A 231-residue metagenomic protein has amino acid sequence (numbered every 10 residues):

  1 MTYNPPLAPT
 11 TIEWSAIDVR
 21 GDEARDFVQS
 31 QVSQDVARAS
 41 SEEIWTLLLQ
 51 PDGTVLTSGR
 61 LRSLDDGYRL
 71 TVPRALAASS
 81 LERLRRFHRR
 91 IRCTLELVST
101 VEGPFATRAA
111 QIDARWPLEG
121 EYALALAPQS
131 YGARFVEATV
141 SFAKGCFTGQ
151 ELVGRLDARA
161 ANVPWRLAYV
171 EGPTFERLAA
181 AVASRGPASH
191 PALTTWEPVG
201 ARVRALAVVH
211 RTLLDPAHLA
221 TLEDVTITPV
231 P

Functional and structural regions predicted by a protein language model:
M1-S58: Acidic, proline/glycine-enriched N-terminal capping motif
P5-D18, T57-L118, F147: Acidic, low-complexity central loop/insert segments
V19-G21, V72-R74, E102, V170-T174 (+1 more regions): Short beta-strand-to-loop capping motifs
Q29-A37, E82-R90, A158: Short, intrinsically disordered, mixed-charge
Q31, S80-F87, P104-R108, A180-R185 (+1 more regions): Short amphipathic alpha-helices in soluble, non-transmembrane regions that often serve as interface/regulatory elements
Q50-D66, P173-A179, R211-T212: Active-site beta-strand->loop segment that positions catalytic residues and contacts the acyl thioester
R108-V136: Catalytic strand-loop segment that frames the active site of acyl-thioester-processing enzymes
E119, A133-K144, T148-Q150, G154-P231: Glycine-rich, small/acidic residue-mixed loop/short-helix segments
